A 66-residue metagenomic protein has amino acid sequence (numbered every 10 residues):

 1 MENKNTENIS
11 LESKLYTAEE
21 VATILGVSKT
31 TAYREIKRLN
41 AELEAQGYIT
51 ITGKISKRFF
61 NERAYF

Functional and structural regions predicted by a protein language model:
M1-N5: Short, Lys/Arg-enriched anionic-surface-contact patches
E7-N8, G47: Short, functionally important structural connectors and interaction interfaces within domains
I9-T31: Polyanion-binding surface elements
L25-Y65: Major-groove DNA-recognition helix of helix-turn-helix-type DNA-binding domains
